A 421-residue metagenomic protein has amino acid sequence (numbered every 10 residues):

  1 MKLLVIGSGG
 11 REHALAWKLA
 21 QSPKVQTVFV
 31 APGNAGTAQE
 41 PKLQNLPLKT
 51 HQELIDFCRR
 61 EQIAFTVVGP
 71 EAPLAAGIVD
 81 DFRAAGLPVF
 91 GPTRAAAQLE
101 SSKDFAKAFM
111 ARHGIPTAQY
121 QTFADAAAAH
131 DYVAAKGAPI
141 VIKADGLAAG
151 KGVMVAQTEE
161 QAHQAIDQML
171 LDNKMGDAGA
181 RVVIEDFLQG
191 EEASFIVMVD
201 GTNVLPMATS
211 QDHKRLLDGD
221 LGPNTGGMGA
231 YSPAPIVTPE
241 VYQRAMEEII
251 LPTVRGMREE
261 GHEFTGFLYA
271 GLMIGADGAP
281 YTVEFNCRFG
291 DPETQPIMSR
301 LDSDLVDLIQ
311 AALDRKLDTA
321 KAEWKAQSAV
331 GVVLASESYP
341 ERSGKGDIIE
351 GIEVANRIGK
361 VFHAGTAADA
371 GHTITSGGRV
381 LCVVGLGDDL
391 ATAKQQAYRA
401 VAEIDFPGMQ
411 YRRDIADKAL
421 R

Functional and structural regions predicted by a protein language model:
M1-A95: ATP-binding N-terminal substructure of ATP-dependent carboxylate-amine bond-forming enzymes
L4-V5, L99-R181, Q211, P235 (+1 more regions): Active-site nucleotide/adenylate-binding loops and adjacent lid/helix of ATP-dependent enzymes
Q21, T37-Q39, F90, R112-G114 (+12 more regions): Solvent-exposed alpha-helices and their adjacent loops that cap or buttress functional pockets in soluble metabolic
V30-A31, V67-V68, V89-P92, Q119-T122 (+5 more regions): General beta-strand structural signal in soluble alpha/beta enzymes
A156-T294: Internal nucleotide-binding/catalytic subdomain
A245-L268, N286-I358, D369: Active-site "cap" helix and flanking loop/linker of ATP-utilizing ligase/carboxylase catalytic domains
T366-A370, T375-R421: Generic C-terminus detector
